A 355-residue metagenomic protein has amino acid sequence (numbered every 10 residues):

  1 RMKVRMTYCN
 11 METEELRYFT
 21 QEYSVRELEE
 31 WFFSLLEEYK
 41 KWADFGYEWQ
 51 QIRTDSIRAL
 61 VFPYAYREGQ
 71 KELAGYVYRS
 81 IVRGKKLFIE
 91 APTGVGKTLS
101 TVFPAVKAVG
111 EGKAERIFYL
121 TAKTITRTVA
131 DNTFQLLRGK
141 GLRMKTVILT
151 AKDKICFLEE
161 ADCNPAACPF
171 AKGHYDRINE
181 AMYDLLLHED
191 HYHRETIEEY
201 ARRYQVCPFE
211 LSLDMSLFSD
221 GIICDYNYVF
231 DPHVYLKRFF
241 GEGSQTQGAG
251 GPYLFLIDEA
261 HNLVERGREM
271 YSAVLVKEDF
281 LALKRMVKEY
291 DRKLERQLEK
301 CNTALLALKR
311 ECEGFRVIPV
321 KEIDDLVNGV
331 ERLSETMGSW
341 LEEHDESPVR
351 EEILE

Functional and structural regions predicted by a protein language model:
R1-L28: Nucleic-acid nuclease catalytic cores
M2, A114-E115, L142-K145, G250-Y253 (+1 more regions): Short glycine-/polar-rich loops that comprise or flank the Walker A/P-loop and associated switch/sensor motifs
R26-A59: Charged, low-complexity
Y47-E90: Conserved pre-motif I regulatory segment
Q51-D55, L60, K113-I222, N227-F230 (+4 more regions): A substrate-engagement module of RecA-like helicase motors
V82-P104: Walker A/P-loop
T101, T128, Y204-G221, Y226-S334: Signature of the SF2 helicase/ATPase Hel1-core->accessory helical subdomain module
L354-E355: Segments forming glycine/polar-rich beta-alpha architectures that bind adenosine-containing cofactors
